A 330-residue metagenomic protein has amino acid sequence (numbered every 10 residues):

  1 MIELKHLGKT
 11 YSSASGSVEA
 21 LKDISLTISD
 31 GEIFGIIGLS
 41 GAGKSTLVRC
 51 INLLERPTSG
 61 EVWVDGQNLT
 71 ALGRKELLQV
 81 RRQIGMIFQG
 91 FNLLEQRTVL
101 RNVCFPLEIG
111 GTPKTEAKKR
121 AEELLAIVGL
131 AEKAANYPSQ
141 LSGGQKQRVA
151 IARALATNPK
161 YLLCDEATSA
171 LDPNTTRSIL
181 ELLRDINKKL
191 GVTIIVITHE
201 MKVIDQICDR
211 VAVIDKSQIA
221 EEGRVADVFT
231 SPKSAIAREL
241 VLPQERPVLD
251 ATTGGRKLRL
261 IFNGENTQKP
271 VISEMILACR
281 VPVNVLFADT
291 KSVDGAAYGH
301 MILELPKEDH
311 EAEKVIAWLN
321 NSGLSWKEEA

Functional and structural regions predicted by a protein language model:
M1-N187: ABC family nucleotide-binding domain
Q89, H199-E200: Conserved H-loop
G191-I197: Conserved H-loop
I204-Q206: A short, surface-exposed alpha-helical micro-motif characterized by mixed small hydrophobic and charged/polar residues
E222-G223, S231: ABC ATPase "signature
T230-I261, C279-P282: C-terminal boundary and immediately downstream tail of ABC-type ATPase nucleotide-binding domains
G254-A330: Non-catalytic connector elements of ABC transporters
